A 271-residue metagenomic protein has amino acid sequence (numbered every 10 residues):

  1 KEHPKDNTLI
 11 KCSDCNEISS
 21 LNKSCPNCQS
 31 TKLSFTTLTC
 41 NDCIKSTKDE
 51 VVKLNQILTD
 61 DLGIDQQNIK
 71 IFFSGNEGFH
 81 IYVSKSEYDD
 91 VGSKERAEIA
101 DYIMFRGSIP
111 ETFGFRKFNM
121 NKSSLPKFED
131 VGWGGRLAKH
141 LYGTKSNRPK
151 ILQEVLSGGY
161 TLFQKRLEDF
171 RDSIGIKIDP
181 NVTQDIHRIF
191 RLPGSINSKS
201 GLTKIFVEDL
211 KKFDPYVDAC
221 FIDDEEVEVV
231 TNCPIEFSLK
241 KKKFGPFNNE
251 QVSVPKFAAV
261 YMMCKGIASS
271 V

Functional and structural regions predicted by a protein language model:
K1, N68-E98: Histidine-centered divalent-metal-coordination microenvironment in nucleic-acid enzymes
L9, N22: Residues immediately within or flanking Cys/His clusters that coordinate Zn2+ in small zinc-binding modules
C12-C15, C25-C28: Short cysteine-rich clusters marking metal-coordination/redox-active sites
N16-L21, T31-F35: Cys/His-rich microdomains that often coordinate metals
D42-Q66: Long, well-ordered alpha-helical scaffolding segments within enzyme catalytic domains, especially pronounced
I99-D179, T183-H187: Long, charge-rich alpha-helical interaction segments
K199-G201, P215-A258, M263-K265: C-terminal accessory/binding modules appended to enzymatic or scaffolding proteins
G266-V271: A short, conserved structural fragment
